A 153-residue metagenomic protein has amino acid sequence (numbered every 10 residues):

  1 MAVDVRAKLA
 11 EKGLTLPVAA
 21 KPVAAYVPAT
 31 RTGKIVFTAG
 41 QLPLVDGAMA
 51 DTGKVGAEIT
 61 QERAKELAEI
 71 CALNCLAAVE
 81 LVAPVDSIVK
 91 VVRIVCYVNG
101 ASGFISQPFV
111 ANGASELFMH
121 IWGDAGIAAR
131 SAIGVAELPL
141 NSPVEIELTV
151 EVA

Functional and structural regions predicted by a protein language model:
M1-A153: Short, polar/acidic, helix-capping and beta-turn segments at strand->helix junctions that line the mouths
